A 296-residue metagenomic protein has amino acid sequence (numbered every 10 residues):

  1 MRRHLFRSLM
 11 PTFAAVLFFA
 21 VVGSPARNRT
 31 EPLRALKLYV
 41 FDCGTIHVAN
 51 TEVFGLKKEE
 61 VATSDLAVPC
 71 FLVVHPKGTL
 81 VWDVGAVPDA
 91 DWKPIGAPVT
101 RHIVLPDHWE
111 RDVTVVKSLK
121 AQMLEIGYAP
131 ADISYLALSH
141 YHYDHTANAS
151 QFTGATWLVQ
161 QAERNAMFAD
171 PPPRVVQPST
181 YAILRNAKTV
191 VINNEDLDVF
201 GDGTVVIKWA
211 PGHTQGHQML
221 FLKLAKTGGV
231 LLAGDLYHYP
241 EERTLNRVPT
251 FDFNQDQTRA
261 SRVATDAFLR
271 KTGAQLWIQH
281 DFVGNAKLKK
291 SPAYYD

Functional and structural regions predicted by a protein language model:
M1-T12: Bacterial N-terminal signal peptides that target proteins for export
M10-V21: Bacterial N-terminal signal peptides
V21-A121, D132, T227-G234, R270-A274: Metallo-beta-lactamase
R27-P32, W109-D132, Q160-W209, Q257-G273: Metallo-beta-lactamase
V87, S179-L184, K188, E195-P211 (+2 more regions): Metallo-beta-lactamase
I133-D144: Metallo-beta-lactamase
S150-T153, L184: Short, conserved loop/helix-junction motifs that constitute active-site signature segments in enzyme catalytic cores
L158-V159, E163, F168-P178, R243-V248 (+1 more regions): C-terminal/domain-terminus segments
